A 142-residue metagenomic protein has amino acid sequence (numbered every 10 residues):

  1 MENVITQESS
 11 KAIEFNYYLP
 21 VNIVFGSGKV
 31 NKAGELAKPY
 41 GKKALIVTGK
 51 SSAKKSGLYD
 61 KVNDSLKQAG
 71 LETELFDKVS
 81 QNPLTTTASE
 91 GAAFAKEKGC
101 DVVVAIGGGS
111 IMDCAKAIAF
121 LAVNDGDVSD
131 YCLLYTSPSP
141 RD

Functional and structural regions predicted by a protein language model:
M1-P39: N-terminal amphipathic/basic leader segments beginning at the initiator methionine
N22-F25, K54, S80-P83: Catalytic cores of large soluble enzymes that bind and process phosphate-bearing ligands
G26-G28, V128-L134: Short gly/ser/thr-rich secondary-structure transition/capping motifs
K42-K43: Residues that mark the start of a beta-strand
V47-D60: Glycine-rich phosphate/diphosphate-binding loop of Rossmann-like nucleotide-binding domains
G57-S129: N-terminal small/polar loop signature for handling phosphorylated ligands or for N-terminal nucleophile
Y135-D142: Conserved small/polar residues in nucleotide/adenosyl-binding loops
